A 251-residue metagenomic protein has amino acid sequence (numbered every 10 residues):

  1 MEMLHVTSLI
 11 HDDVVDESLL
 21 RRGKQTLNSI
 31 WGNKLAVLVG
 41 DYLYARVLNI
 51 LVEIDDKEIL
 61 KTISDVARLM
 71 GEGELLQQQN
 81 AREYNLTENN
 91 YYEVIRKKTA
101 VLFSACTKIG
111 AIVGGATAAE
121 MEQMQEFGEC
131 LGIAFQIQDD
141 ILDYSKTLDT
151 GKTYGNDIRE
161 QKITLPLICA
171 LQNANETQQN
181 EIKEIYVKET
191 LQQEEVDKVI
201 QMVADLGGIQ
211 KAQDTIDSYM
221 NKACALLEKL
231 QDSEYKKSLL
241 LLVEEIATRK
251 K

Functional and structural regions predicted by a protein language model:
M1-K251: All-alpha prenyltransferase/terpene-synthase fold signal
